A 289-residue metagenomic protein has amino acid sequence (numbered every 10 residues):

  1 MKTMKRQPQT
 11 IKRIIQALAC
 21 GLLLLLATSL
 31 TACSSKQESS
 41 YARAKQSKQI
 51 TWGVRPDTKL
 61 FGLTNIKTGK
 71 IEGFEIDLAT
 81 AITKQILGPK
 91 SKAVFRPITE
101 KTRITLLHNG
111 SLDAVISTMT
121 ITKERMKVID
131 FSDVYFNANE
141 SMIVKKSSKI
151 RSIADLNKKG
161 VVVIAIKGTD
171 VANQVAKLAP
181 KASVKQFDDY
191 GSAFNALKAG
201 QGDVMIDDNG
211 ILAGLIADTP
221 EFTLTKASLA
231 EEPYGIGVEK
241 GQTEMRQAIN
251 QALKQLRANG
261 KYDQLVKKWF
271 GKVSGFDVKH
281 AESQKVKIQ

Functional and structural regions predicted by a protein language model:
T28-A32: C-terminal motif of bacterial Sec signal peptides marking the signal peptidase cleavage site
S34, I76-D77, A81-Q85, A154 (+2 more regions): Extended ligand-binding regions for polar small-molecule ligands
S35-E38, D170-K185, L224-S228, K254-Q289: Ligand-binding clefts/hinges and TM-proximal coupling segments of bilobed small-molecule sensing domains
E38-V115: Extracytoplasmic small-molecule ligand-binding "clamshell" domains of the periplasmic binding protein/Venus flytrap
S39, A93-T105, I150-R151, K185-N195 (+2 more regions): Short helix-initiation/N-cap motifs at beta->coil->alpha
P56, N137-S147, N209, A213-L253 (+1 more regions): Periplasmic-binding protein-like
T80, K92-D155: Acidic, polar ligand-binding/catalytic clefts
T102, M119-K127, N173-K177, F194 (+1 more regions): A ligand-binding cleft/hinge motif common to bilobed small-molecule-binding domains
